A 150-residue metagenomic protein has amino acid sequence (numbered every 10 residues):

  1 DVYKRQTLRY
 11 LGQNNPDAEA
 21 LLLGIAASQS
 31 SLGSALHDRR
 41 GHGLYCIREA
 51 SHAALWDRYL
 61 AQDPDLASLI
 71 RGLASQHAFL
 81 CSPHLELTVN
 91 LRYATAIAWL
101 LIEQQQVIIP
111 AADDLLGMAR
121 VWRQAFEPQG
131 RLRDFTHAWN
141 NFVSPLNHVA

Functional and structural regions predicted by a protein language model:
V2-Y3: Short, small-residue-biased leader/transition segments that mark boundaries at the very start of proteins
R9-D17: Short, charged helix-capping/linker segments at alpha-helix termini
P16-G24, A112-V121: Alpha-helical scaffolds flanking conserved acidic
G24-Q106: Peptidoglycan-targeting cell-wall enzymes and recognition modules
S30-H37, E127-F135: Secretory-pathway/luminal and periplasmic proteins that interact with or process carbohydrate-rich
Q105-D113: Inter-helical turn/loop segments and adjacent helix faces that build the functional surface of alpha-helical bundle
F135-A150: Long, charge-rich low-complexity segments
